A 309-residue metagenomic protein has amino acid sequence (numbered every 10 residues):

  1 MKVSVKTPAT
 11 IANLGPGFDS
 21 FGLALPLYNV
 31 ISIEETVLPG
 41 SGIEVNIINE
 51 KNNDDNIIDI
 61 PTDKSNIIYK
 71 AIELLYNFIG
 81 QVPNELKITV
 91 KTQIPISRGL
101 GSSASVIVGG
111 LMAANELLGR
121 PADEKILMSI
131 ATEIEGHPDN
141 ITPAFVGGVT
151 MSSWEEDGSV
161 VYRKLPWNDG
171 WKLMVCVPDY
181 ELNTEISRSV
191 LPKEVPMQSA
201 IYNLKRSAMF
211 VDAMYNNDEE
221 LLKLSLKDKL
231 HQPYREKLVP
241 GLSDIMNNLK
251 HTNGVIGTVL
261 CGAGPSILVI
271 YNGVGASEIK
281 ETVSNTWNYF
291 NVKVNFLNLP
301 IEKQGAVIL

Functional and structural regions predicted by a protein language model:
M1-R98, M112, E116, R120 (+2 more regions): ATP-binding N-lobe of GHMP and related small-molecule kinases
A9, L27, G148, V177-L182 (+3 more regions): Glycine-rich beta-alpha junction loops
D19-G22, T132-T142, V160-P166, V211 (+1 more regions): A generic local secondary-structure boundary/capping motif
N66-Y76, S207, I245, T282-V283: Short, well-ordered amphipathic alpha-helical segments that serve as non-catalytic structural scaffolds within diverse
N77, Q81-V160: Gly/Ser-rich oxyanion-binding loop with an adjacent helix/lid that shapes the negatively charged ligand pocket
W154, P178, V269-G273: Short beta-strand-to-loop capping motifs
D169-N247, T252-N253: Acyltransferase
M214-L309: Glycine-rich, charge-dense phosphate/pyrophosphate-binding loop(s) and the adjacent flexible "lid"/catalytic subdomain
